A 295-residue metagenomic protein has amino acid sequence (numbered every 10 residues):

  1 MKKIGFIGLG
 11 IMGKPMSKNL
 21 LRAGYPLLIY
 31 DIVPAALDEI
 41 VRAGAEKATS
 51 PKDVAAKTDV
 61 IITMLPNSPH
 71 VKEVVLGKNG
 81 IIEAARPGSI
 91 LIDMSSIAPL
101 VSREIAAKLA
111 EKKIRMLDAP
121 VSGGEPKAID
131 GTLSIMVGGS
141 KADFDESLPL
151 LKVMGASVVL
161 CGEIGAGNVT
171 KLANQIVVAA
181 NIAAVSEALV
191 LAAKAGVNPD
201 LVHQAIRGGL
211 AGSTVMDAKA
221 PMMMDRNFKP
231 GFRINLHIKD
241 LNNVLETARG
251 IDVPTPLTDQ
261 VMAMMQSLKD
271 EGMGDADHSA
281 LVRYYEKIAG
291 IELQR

Functional and structural regions predicted by a protein language model:
M1-M64, S89, M94, L293: NAD(P)+-binding Rossmann beta1-loop-alpha1 motif at the extreme N-terminus of oxidoreductases
I4, I97-Q175: Rossmann-fold dinucleotide-binding core
L27, K47, M116-L117, V158 (+2 more regions): Hydrophobic beta-strand scaffold residues
K52-A56, V60, S68-L133: Rossmann-like NAD(P)(H) cofactor-binding subdomain of soluble oxidoreductases
D130-G138, V159, E163-A195, Q204-A218 (+1 more regions): Active-site-proximal catalytic alpha-helix in oxidoreductases
I164, N168, G212-S279: Interdomain hinge/lid region at the active-site interface of Rossmann-like NAD(P)-dependent oxidoreductases
D270-R295: NAD(P)-dependent dehydrogenase/reductase Rossmann-like domain
